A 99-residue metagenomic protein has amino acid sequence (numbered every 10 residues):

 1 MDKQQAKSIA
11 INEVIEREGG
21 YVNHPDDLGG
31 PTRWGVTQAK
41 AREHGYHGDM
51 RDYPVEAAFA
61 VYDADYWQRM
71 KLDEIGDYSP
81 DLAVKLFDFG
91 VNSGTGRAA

Functional and structural regions predicted by a protein language model:
M1-A99: Cell-wall polysaccharide-cleaving catalytic domain and substrate-binding groove, primarily in peptidoglycan/chitin
